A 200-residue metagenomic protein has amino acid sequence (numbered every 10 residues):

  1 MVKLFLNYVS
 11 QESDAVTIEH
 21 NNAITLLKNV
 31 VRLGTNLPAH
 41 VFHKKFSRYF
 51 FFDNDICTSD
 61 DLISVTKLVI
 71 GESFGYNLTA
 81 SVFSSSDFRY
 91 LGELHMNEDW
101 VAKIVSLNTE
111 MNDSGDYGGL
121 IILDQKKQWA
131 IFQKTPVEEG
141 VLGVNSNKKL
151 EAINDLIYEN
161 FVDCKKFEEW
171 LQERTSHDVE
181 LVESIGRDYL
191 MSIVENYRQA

Functional and structural regions predicted by a protein language model:
M1-E139, V144-A200: Structured alpha/beta or helical-core interaction and ligand-binding surfaces enriched in interleaved
